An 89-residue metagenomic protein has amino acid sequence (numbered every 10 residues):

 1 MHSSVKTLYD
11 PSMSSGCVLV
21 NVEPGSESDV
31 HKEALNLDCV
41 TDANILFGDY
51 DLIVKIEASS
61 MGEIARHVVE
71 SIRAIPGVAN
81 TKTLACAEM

Functional and structural regions predicted by a protein language model:
M1-M89: A compositional/biophysical signature of low hydrophobicity enriched in polar/charged and small residues
